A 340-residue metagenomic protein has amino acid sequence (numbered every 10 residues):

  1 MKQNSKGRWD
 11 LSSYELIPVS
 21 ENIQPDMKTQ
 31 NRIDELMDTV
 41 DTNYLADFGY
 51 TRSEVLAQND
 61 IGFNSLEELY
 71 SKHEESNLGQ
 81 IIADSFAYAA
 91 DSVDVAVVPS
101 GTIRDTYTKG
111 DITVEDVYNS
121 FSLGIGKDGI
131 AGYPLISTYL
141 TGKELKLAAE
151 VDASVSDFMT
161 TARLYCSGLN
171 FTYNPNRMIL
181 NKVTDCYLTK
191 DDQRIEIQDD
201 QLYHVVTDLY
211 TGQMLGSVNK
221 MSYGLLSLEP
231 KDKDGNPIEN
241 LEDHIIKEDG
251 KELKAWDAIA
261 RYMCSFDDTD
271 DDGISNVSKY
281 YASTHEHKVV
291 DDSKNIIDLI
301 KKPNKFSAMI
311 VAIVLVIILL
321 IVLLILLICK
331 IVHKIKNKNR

Functional and structural regions predicted by a protein language model:
K2-R340: Catalytic centers of hydrolytic enzymes
